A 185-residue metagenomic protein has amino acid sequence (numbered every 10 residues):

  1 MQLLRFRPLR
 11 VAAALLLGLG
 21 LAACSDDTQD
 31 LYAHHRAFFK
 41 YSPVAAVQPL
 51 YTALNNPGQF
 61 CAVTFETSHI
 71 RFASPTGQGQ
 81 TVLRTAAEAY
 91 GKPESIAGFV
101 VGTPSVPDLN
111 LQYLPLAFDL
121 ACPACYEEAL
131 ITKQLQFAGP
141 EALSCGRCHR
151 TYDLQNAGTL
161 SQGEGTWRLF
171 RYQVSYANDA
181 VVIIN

Functional and structural regions predicted by a protein language model:
M1-C24: Sec-dependent bacterial lipoprotein signal peptides
Q2, K40-P43, D153: Short, solvent-exposed coil/turn linker segments
G18, L116, G139-A142: Processing junctions and N-termini across compartments
D27-L135, F170-N185: N-terminal pre-ligand scaffold of iron-sulfur
H35-R36, T132-G139, N156-Q162: Short cysteine/histidine-rich zinc-coordinating motifs and their immediately flanking basic loops
C122, C145-C148: Short cysteine clusters
R147-N185: Short Fe-S-cluster ligation motifs
